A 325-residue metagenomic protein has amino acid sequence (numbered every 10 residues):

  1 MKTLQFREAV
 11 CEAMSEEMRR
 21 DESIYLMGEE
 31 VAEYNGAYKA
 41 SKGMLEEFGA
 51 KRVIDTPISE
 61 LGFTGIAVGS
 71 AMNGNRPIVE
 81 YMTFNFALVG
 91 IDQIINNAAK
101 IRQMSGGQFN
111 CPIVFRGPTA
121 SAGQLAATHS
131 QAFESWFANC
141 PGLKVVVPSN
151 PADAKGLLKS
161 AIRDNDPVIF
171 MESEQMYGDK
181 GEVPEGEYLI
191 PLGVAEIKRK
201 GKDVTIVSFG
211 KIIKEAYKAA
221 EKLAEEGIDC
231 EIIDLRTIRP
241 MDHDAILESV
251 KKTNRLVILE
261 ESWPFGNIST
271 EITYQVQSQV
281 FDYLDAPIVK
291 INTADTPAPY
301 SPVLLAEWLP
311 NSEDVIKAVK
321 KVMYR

Functional and structural regions predicted by a protein language model:
M1-P167, M171, A306-W308: Thiamine diphosphate
V31, Y38-E47, F109-V114, A122-Q124 (+1 more regions): Thiamine diphosphate
